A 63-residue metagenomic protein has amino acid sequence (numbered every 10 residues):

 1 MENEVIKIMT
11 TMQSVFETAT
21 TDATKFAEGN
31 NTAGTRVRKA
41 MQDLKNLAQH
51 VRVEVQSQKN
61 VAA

Functional and structural regions predicted by a protein language model:
M1-D22: N-terminal acidic leader/helix
T11, A33, V55-Q56, N60: A charge-rich, low-complexity, intrinsically flexible signal that marks solvent-exposed coils, linkers, repeats
F16, T20-A23, M41, K45-A48 (+1 more regions): A structural signal for well-ordered alpha-helices, especially hydrophobic packing surfaces of coiled-coils
A27-T35: Short, surface-exposed loop/turn segments at secondary-structure junctions
G34-Q42: Short, charged, amphipathic alpha-helical segments
